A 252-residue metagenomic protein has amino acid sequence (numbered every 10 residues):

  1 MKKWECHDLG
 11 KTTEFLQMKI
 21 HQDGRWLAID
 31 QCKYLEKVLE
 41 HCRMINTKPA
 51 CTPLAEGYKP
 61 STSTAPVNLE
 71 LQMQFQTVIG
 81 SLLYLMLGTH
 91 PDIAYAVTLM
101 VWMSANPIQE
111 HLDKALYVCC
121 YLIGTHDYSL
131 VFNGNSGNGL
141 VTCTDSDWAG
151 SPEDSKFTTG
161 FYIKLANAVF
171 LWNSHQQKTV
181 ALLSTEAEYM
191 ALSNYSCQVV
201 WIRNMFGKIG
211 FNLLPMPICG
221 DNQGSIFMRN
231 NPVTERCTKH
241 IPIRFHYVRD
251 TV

Functional and structural regions predicted by a protein language model:
M1-V252: Long, low-complexity, charge-biased intrinsically disordered regions
